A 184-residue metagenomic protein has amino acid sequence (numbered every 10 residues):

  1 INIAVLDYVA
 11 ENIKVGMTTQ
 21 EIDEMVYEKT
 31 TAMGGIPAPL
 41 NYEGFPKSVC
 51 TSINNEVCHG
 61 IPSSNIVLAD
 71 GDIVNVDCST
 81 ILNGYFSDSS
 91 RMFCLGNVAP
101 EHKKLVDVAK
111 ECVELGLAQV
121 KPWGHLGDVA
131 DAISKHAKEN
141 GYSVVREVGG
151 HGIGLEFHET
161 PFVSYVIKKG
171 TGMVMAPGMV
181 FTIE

Functional and structural regions predicted by a protein language model:
I1-E184: Active-site neighborhoods and metal-handling regions in enzymes and metal-associated proteins
